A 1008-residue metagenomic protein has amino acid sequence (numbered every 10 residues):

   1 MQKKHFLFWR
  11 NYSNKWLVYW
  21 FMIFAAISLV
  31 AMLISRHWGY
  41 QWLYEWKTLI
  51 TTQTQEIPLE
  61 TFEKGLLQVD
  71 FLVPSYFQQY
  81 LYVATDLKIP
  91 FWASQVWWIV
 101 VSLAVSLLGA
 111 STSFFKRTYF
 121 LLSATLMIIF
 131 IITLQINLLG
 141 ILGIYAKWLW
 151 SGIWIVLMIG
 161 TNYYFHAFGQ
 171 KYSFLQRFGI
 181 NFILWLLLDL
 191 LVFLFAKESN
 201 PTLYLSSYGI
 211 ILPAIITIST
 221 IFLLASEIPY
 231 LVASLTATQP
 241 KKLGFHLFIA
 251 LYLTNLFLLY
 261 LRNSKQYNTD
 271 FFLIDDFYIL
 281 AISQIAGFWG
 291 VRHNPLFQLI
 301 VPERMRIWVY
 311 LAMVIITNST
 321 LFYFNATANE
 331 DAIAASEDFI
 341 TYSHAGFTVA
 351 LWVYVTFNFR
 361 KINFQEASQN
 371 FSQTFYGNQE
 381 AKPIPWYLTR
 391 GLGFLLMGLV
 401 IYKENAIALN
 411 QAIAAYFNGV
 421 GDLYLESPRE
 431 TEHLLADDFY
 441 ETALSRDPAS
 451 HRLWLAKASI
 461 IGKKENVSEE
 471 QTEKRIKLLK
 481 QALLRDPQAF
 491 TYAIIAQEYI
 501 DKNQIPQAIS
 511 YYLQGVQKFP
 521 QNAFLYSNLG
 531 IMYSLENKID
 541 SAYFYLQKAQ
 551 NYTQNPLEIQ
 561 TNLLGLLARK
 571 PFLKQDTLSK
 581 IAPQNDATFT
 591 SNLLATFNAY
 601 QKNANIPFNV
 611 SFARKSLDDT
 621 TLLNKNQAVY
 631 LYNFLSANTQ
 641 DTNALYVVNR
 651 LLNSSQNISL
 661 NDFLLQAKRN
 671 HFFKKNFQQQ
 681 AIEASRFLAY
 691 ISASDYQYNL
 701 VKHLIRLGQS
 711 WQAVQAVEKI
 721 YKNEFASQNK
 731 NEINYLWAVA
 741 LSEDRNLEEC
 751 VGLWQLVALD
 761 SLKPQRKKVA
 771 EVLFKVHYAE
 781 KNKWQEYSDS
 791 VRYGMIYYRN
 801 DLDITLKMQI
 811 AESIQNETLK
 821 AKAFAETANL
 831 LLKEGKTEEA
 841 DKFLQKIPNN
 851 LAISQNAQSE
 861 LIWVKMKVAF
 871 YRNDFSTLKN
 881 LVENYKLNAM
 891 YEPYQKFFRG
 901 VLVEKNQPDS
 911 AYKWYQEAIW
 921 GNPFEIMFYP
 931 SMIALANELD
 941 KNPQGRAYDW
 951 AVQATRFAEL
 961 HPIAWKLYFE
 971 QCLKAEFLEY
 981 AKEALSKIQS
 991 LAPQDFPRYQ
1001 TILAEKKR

Functional and structural regions predicted by a protein language model:
I34-H37, Q78-L81, I131-G143, A167 (+5 more regions): Juxtamembrane "helix-exit" motif on the non-cytosolic side of transmembrane helices
G140-I155, L212-T217, F272-F375: Membrane-embedded alpha-helical segments of integral membrane proteins
F375-Q411: Internal/C-terminal transmembrane anchor helices
E404-L409, E441-D447, Q481-R485, Q514-P520 (+14 more regions): Solenoid-like repeat scaffolds
N410-K538: Soluble catalytic regions of membrane-associated enzymes that act on cell-envelope and secretory-pathway components
G419, A456, I494, N528 (+14 more regions): "A position-specific structural signal for the A-helix of alpha-solenoid helical repeats
Y424-S427, I461, Y499, Y533 (+10 more regions): Residue at a conserved register position within TPR or TPR-like alpha-solenoid repeats
A436, R475, A508, A542 (+9 more regions): Single-residue signature of alpha-solenoid repeat helices
